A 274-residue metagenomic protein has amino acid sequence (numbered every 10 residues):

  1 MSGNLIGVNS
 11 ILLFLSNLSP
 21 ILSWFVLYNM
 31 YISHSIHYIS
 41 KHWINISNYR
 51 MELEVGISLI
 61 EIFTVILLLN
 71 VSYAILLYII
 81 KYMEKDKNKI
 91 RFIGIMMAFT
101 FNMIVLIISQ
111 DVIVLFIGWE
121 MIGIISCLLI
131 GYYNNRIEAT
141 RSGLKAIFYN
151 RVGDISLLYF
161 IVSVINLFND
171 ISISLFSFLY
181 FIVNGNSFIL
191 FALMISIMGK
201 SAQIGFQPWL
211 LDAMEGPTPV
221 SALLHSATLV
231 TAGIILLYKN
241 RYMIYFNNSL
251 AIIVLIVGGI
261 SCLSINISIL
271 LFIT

Functional and structural regions predicted by a protein language model:
M1-G94, L175-S177: Transmembrane helix-loop-helix hairpins at membrane boundaries of multipass inner-membrane proteins
N4-F14, E52-L67, V105-G118, V152 (+2 more regions): Membrane-entry segments of alpha-helical transmembrane domains in multi-pass membrane proteins
S72-L115, I125-T274: Hydrophobic transmembrane alpha-helices and their helix-loop junctions in integral membrane proteins
